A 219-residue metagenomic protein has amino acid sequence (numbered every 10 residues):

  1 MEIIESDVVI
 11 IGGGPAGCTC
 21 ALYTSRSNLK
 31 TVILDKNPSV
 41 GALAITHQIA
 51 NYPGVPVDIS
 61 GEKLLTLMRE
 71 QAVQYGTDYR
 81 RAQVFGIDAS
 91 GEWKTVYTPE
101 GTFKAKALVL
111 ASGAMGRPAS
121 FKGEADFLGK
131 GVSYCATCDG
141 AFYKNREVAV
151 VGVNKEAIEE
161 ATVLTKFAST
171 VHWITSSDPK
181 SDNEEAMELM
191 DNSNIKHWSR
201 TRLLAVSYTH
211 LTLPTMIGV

Functional and structural regions predicted by a protein language model:
M1-I11, S27, Y79-N145: FAD-binding core/adjacent interface of flavoenzyme oxidoreductases
I4-E5, I10-K36, L128, Y134-N183: Rossmann-like dinucleotide/flavin-binding elements
N37-S60: Conserved N-terminal glycine-rich FAD pyrophosphate-binding loop of Rossmann-like flavoproteins
Q48-P53, V151, L189-S193: Short, hinge-like loop/turn segments at secondary-structure boundaries
P53-R69, D178-D182: Short beta-strand to alpha-helix junction loop
R69-S90, T95-V96, T102-F103, K166-L211: A Rossmann-like FAD-binding core segment of flavoenzymes
H210-V219: Single conserved hydrophobic/aromatic residue that forms the stacking wall/gate of nucleotide- or nucleobase-binding
